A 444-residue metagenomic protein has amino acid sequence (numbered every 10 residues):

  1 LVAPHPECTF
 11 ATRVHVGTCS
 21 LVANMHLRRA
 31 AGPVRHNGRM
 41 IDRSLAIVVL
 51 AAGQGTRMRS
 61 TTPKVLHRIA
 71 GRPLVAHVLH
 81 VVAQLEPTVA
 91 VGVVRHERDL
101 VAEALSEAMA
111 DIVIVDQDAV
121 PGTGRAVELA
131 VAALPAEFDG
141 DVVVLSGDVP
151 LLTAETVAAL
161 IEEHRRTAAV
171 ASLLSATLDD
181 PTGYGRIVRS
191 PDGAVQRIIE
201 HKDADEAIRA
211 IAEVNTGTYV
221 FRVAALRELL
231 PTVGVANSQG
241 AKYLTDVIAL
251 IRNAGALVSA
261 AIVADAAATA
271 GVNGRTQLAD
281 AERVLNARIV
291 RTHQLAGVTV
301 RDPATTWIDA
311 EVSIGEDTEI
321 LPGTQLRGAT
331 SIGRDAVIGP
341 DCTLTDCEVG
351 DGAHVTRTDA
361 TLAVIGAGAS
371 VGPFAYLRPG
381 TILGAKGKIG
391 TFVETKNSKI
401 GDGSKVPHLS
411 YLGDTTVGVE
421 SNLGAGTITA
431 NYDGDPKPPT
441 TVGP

Functional and structural regions predicted by a protein language model:
A3-R28, P33: N-terminal amphipathic/hydrophobic targeting modules at extreme N-termini, encompassing cleavable Sec/SRP-type signal
R35-A46, Q54, R68, R72-E162 (+1 more regions): Conserved N-terminal catalytic core of the sugar/cofactor nucleotidyltransferase
M40-R43, A212-G315: Conserved alpha/beta core of the MobA/IspD/sugar-nucleotide pyrophosphorylase nucleotidyltransferase superfamily
M58-T62, D433-G434: Conserved catalytic-core motifs of eukaryotic protein kinase domains, centered on the activation segment
R68, L151, V220, G271-V272 (+1 more regions): Short aromatic/basic micro-patch
D99, L152-S238, T245, A256 (+1 more regions): Conserved core of the sugar-phosphate nucleotidyltransferase
T299-P444: Structural signal for interior beta-strand "rungs" in well-ordered beta-sheet cores of soluble enzyme domains
